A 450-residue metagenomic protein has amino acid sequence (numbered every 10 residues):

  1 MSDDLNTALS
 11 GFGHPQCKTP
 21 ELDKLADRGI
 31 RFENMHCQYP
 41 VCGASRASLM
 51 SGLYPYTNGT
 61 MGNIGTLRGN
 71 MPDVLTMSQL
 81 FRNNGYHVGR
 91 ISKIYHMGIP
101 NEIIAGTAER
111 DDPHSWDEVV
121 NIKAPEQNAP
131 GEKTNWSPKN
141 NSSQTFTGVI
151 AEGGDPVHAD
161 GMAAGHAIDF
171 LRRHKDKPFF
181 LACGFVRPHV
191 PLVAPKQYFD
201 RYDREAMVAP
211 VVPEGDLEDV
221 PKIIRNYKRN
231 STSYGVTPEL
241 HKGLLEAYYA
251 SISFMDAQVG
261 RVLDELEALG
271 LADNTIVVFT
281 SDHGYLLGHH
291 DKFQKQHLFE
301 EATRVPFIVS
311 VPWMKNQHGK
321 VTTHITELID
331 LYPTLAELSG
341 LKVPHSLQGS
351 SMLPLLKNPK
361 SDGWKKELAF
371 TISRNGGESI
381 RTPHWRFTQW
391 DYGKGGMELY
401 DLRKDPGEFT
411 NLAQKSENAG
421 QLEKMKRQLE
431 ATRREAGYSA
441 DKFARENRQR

Functional and structural regions predicted by a protein language model:
M1-M397, P406-R427, A431-R434, A440-R450: Formylglycine-dependent sulfatase
R403: Residues forming the ATP-binding cleft of Hanks-type serine/threonine protein kinase domains
